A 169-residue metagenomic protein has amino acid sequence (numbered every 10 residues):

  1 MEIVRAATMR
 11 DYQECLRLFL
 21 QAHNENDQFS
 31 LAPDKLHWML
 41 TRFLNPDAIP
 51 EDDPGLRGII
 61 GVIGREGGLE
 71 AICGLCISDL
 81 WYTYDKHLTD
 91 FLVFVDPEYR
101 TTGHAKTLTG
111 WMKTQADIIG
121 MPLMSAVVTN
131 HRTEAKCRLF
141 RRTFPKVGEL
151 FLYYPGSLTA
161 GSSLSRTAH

Functional and structural regions predicted by a protein language model:
M1-R17: A short beta-loop-alpha structural element at the N-terminal edge of CoA-dependent acyl/N-acetyltransferase catalytic
L20-N45: Conserved GNAT-fold acetyl-CoA-binding loop/helix
T41-G61: A short helix-loop-beta-strand connector motif used in the catalytic cores of GNAT acetyltransferases and, in some
V62, G68-I77: Conserved beta-strand in the GNAT
D79-D90: A conserved beta-turn-beta hairpin within the catalytic core of GNAT-like acetyltransferases that forms part
F91-T102: A short, internal acetyl-CoA/4′-phosphopantetheine-binding micro-motif in the GNAT/acyltransferase core
T107-L123: Conserved acyl-CoA
M112, M124-K136: Conserved beta-strand-loop-alpha-helix junction that forms the acyl-donor binding cleft
